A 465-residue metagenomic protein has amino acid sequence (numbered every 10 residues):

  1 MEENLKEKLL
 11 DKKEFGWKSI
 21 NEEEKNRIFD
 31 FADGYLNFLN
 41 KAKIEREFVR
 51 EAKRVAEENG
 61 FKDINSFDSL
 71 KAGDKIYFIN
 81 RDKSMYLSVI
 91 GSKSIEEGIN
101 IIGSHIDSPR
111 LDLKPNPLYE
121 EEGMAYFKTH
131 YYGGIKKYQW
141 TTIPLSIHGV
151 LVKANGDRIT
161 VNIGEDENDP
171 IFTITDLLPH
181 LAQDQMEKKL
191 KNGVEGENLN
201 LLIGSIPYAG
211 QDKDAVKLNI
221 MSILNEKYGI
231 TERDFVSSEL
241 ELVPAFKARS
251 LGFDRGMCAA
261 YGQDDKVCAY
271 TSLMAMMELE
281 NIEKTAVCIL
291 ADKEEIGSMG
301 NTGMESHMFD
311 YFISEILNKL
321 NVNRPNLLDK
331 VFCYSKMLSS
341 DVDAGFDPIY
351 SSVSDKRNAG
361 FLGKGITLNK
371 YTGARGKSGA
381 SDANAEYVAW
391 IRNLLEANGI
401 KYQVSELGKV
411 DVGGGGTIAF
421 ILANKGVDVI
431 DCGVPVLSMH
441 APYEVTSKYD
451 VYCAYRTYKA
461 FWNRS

Functional and structural regions predicted by a protein language model:
M1-S465: N-terminal hydrophobic/helix-forming segments and targeting peptides
